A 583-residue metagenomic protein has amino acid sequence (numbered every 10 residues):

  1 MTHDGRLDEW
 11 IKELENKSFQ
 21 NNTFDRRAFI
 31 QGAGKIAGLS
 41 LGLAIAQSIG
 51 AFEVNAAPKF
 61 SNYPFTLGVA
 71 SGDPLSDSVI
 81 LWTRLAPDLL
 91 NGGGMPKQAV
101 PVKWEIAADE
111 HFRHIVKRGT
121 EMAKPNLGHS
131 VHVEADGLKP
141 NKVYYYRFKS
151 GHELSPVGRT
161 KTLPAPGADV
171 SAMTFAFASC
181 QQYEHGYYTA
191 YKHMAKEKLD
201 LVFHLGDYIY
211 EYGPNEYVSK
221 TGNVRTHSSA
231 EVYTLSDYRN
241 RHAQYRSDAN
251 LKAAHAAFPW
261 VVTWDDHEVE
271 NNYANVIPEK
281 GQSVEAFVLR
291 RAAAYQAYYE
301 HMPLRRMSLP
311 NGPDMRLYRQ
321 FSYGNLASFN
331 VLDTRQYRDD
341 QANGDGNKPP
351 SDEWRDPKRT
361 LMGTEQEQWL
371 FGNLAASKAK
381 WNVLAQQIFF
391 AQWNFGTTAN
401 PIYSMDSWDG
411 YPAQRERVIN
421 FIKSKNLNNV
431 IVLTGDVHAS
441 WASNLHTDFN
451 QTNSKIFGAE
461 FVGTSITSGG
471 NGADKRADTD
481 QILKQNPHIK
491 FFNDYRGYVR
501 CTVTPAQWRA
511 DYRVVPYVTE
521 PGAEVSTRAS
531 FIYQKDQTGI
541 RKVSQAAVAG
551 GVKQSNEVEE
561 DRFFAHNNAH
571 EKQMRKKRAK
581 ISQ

Functional and structural regions predicted by a protein language model:
M1-D25: N-terminal secretory signal peptides
D4-L7, S48, K576-A579: Positively charged, low-complexity intrinsically disordered regions
N21-F24, G32, F52-V131, L138-Q583: Long, structured stretches of catalytic cores involved in phosphate-ester chemistry, encompassing
R26-G42: N-terminal export leaders
A44-A51: C-terminal segment of classical bacterial N-terminal signal peptides
